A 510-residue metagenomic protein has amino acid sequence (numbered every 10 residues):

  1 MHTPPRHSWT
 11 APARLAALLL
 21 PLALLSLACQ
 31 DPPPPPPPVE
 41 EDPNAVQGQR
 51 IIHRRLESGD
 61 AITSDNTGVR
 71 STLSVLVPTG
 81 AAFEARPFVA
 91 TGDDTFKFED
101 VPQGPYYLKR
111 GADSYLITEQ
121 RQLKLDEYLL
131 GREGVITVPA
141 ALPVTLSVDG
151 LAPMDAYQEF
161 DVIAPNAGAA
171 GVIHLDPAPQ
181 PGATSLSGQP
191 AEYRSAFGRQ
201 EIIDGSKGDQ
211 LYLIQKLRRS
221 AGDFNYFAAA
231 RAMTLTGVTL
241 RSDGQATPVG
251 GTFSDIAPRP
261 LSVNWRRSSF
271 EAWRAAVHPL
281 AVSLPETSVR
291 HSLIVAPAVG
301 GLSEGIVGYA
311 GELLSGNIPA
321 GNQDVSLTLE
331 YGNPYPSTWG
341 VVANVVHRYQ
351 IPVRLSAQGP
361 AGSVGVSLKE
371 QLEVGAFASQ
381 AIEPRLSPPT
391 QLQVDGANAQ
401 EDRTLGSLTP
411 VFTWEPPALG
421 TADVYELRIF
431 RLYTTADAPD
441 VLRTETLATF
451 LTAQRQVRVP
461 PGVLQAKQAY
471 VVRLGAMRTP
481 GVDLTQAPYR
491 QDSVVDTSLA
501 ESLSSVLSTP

Functional and structural regions predicted by a protein language model:
L25-A28: C-terminal motif of bacterial Sec signal peptides marking the signal peptidase cleavage site
Q30-P32: Bacterial signal peptide processing site
P38-V341, V353-L372: Preference for solvent-exposed, low-hydrophobicity sequence contexts
D94, R443-T446, T452-P460: Short S/T/G- and acidic-enriched coil/turn segments that sit immediately N-terminal to beta-strands in beta-sandwich
V374-V394: Proline/serine/threonine-rich low-complexity linkers at boundaries of modular beta-sandwich domains
T404-T421: Conserved aromatic anchor
V463-D483: Beta-strand-rich modules
T479-P510: Extracellular fibronectin type III
